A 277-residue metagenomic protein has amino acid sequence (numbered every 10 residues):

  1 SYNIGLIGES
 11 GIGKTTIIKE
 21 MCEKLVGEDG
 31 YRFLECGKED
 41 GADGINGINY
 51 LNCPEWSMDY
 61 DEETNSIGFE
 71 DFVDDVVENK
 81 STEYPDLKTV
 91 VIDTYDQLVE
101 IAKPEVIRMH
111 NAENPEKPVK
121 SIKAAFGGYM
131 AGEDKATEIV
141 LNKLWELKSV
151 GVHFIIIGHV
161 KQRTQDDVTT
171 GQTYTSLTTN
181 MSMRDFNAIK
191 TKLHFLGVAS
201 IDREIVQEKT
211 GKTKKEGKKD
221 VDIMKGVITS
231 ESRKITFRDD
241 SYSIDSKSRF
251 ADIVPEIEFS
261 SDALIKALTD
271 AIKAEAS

Functional and structural regions predicted by a protein language model:
S1-G8, T16-I18, T210-G217, K266-S277: Glycine- and charge-rich intrinsically disordered segments
S1-I92, D96-I101: Conserved P-loop
F33-E35, T89-I92, H153-G158, G197-V198: A structural signal for short, well-ordered beta-strand segments and their strand-loop junctions that often border
F72-D75, K143, A267, A271: Charge-rich, solvent-exposed alpha-helical interaction surfaces
P85-D86, V150, T191: Structured loop/turn residues at beta-strand edges in well-structured enzyme cores
T94-N187: P-loop NTPase motor core
F154-I253: Phosphate-binding/switch region of NTP-binding enzymes
Y242-S277: NTP-binding/hydrolysis catalytic cores, primarily Walker-type P-loop NTPases
